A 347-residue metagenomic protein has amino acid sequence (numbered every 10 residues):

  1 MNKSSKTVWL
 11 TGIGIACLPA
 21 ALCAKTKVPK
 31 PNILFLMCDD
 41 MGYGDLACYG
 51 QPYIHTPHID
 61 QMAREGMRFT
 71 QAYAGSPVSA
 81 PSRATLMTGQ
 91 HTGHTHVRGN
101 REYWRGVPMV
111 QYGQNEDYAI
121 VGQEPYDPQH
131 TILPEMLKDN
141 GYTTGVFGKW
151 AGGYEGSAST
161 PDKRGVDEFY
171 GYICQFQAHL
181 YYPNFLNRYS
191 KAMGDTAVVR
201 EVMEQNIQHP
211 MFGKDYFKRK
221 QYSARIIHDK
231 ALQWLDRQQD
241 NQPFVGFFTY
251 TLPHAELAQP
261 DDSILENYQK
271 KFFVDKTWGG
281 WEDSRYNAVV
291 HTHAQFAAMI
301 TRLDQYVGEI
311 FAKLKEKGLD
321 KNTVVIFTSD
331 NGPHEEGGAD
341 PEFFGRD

Functional and structural regions predicted by a protein language model:
M1-P29: Bacterial Sec-dependent N-terminal signal peptides
A24, Y43-I132, M136, Y142-G145 (+3 more regions): Active-site segment of extracytoplasmic enzymes that catalyze sulfate/phosphate-ester chemistry
V28-P31, C38-Y53, T70, N100-E102 (+4 more regions): Active-site-proximal cap/lid insertion segments
N32, H58, I132, P161 (+3 more regions): Amphipathic alpha-helical recognition patches that constitute DNA-binding helices
N32-L34, T85: Residues embedded in well-ordered beta-strands
L34, T143-G145, G246: Conserved beta-strand elements of the Class I
